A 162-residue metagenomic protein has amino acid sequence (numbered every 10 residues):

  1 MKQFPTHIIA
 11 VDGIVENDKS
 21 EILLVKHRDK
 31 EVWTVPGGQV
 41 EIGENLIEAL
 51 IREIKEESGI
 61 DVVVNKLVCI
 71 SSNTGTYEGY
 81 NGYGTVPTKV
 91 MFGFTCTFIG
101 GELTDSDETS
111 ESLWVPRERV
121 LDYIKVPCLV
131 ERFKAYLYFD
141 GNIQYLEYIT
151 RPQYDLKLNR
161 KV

Functional and structural regions predicted by a protein language model:
M1-D12, E16-D18, G84, P152-D155: Acidic, metal-coordinating catalytic segment for phosphate/diphosphate chemistry, firing primarily on the Nudix
P5, V32-W33, S71-Y77: Short, solvent-exposed loop/turn segments at secondary-structure junctions
D12, E21, E111: Conserved beta-strand and immediately adjacent loop positions that scaffold enzyme active sites
V15, E21-I22, L103: Hydrophobic "anchor" residues
V15-D18, H27, C96: Active-site beta-strand termini and strand-to-loop segments that position acidic
E21-E56, C69: Conserved Nudix-box catalytic region and its N-terminal flanking loop in Nudix hydrolases and closely related
V40-V64, N73-C128, N159-V162: Unchanged
F133-V162: Charged phosphate-binding loop/patch that engages nucleotide di/tri-phosphates or the phosphate backbone of nucleic
